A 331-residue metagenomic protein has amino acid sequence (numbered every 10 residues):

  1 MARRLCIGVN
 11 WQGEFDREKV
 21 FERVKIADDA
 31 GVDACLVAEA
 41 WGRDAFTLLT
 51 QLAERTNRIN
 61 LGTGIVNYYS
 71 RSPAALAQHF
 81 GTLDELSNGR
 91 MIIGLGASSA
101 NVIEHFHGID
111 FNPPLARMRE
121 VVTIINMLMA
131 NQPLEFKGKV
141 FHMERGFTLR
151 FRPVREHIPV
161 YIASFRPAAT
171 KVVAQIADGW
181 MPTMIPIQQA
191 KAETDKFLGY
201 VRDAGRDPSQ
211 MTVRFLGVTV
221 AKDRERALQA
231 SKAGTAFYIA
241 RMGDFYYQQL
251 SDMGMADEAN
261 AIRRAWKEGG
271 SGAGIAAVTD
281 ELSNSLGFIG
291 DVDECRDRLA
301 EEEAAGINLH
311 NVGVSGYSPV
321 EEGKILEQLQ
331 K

Functional and structural regions predicted by a protein language model:
M1-K331: Active-site-adjacent structural elements that line small-molecule/cofactor binding pockets in enzymes
